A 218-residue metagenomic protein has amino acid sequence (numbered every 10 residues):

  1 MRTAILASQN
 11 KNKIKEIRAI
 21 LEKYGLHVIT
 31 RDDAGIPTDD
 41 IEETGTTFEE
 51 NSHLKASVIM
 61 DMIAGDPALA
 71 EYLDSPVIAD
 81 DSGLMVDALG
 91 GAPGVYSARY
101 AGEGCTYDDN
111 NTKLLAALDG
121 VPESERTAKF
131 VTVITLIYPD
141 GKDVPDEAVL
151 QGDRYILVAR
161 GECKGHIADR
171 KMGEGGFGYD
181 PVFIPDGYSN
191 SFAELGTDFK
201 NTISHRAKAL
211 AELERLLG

Functional and structural regions predicted by a protein language model:
R2-I5, K11-G218: Anionic-ligand binding patches
